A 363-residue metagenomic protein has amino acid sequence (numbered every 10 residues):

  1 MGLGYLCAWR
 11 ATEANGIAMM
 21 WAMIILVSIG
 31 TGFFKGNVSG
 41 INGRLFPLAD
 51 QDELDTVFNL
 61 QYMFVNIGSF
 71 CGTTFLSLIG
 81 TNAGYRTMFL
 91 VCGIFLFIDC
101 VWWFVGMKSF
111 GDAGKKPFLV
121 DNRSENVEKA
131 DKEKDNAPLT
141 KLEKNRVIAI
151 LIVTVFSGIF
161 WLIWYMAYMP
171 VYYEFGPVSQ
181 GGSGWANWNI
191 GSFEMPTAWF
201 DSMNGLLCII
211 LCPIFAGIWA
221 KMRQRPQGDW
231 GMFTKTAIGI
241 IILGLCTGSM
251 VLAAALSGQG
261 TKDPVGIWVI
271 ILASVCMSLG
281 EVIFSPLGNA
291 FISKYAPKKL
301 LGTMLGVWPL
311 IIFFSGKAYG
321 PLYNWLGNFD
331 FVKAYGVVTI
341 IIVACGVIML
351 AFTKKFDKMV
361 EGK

Functional and structural regions predicted by a protein language model:
M1, K221-I241: Cytoplasmic membrane-interface "Motif A"-like loop-to-helix N-cap segments of 12-TM Major Facilitator Superfamily
M1-G16, I238-K262: C-terminal ends and interior cores of transmembrane alpha-helices in multi-pass membrane transporters/permeases
G4, G16-F34, Q259-I283: Hydrophobic core of transmembrane alpha-helices in multi-pass small-molecule transporters, especially MFS/SLC-type
G4-Y5, M23-I24, G93, D99-C100 (+5 more regions): A generic transmembrane-helix signature of 12-TM secondary carrier transporters
F33-L48, I283-A296: Intracellular juxtamembrane helix-capping segments at the cytosolic ends of symmetry-related transmembrane helices
L48-D50, D55, L76-W199, F215 (+2 more regions): Intracellular loop-helix junctions on the cytosolic face of multi-pass helical membrane proteins
E53-T81, G93-D99, N204-C208, G302-Y319: Glycine-rich segments within core transmembrane alpha-helices of 12-TM secondary carriers
L78-I94, G228-T234, N324-V343: A membrane-interface helix-boundary motif in multi-pass transporters
